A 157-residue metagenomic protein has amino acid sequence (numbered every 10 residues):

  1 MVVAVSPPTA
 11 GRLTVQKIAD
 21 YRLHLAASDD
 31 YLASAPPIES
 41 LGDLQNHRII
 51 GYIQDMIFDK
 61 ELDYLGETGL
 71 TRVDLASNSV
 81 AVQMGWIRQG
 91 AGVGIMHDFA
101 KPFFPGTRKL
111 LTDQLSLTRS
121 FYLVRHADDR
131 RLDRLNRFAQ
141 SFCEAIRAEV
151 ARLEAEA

Functional and structural regions predicted by a protein language model:
M1-S6: Pocket-flanking alpha-helical
P8-F121, I146-A157: C-terminal regulatory
F121-D133: A bilobed periplasmic-binding-protein/Venus flytrap-type ligand-binding module shared by bacterial periplasmic
R130-E144: Short amphipathic alpha-helical coupling segments at ligand-binding clamshell hinges and other catalytic/signaling
